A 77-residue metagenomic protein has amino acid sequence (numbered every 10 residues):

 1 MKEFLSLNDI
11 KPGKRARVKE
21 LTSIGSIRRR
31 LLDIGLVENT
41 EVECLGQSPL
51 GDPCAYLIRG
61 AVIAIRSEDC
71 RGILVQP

Functional and structural regions predicted by a protein language model:
M1-P77: Compact, glycine-rich, soluble single-domain proteins
